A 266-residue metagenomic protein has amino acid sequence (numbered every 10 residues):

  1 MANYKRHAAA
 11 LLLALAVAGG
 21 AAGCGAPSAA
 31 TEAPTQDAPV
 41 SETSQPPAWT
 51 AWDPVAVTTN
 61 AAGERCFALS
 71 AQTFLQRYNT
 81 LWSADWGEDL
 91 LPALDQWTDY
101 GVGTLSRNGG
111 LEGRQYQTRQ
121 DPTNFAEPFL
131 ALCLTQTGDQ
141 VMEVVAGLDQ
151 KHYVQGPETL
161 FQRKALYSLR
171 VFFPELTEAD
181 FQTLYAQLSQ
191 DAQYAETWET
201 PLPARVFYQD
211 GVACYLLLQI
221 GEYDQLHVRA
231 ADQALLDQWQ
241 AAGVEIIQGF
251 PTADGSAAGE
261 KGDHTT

Functional and structural regions predicted by a protein language model:
A2-L11: Bacterial N-terminal signal peptides that target proteins for export
G20-G23: C-terminal motif of bacterial Sec signal peptides marking the signal peptidase cleavage site
G25-P27: Bacterial signal peptide processing site
A33-P92, T252-D254, G259: N-terminal low-complexity, Pro/Thr/Ser-rich intrinsically disordered segments that act as propeptides or flexible
Q45-T59, D121-M142: Compositionally biased P/S/T/G-rich terminal and signal peptide-adjacent segments that lie outside catalytic cores
E88-A131, E178-Q219: A cross-family detector of function-defining hotspots
A126-Q193: Long, charged/polar, surface-exposed segments that mediate recognition or autoinhibition
Y167, V171-T266: Non-cytosolic coordination micro-motifs
